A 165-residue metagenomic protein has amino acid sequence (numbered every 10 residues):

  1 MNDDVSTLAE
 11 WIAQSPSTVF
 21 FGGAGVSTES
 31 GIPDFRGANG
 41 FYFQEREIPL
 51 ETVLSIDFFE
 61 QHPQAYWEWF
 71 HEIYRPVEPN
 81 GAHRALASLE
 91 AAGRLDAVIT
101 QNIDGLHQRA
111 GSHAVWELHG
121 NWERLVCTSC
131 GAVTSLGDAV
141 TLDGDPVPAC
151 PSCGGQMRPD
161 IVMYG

Functional and structural regions predicted by a protein language model:
M1-G165: Conserved catalytic core of sirtuin-type NAD+-dependent deacylases
